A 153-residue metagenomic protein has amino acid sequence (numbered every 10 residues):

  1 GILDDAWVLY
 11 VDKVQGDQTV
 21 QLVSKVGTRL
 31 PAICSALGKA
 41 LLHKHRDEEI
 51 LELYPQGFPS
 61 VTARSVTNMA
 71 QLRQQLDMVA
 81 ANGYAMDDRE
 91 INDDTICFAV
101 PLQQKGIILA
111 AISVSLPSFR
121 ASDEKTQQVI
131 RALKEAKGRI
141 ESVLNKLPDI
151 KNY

Functional and structural regions predicted by a protein language model:
G1-I2, A6-L9: Short, hydrophobic-rich beta-strand element in sensory/regulatory alpha-beta domains
V8-V14, V20-V23: Amphipathic coiled-coil signal-relay and dimerization helices
T19-I91: Short, solvent-exposed recognition segments
D94, L109-Y153: Juxtadomain coupling helices with adjacent low-complexity linkers
I96-V100: Short hydrophobic beta-strand micro-motif common in sensory/regulatory domains
L102-Q104: Sensor-regulatory modules in signal-transduction proteins
